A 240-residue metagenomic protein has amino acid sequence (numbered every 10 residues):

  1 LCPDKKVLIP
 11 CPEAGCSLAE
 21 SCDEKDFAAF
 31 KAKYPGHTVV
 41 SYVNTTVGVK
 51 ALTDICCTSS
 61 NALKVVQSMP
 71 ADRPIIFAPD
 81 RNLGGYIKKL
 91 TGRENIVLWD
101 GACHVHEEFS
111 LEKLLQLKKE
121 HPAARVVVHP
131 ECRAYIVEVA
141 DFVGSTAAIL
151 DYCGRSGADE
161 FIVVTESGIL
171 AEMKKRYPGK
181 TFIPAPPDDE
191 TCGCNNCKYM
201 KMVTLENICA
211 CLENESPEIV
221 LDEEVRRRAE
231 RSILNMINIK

Functional and structural regions predicted by a protein language model:
L1-G144, A148-V163, L170, K175-P178 (+2 more regions): Active-site loop-to-helix "anion-binding N-cap" substructures in soluble metabolic enzymes
